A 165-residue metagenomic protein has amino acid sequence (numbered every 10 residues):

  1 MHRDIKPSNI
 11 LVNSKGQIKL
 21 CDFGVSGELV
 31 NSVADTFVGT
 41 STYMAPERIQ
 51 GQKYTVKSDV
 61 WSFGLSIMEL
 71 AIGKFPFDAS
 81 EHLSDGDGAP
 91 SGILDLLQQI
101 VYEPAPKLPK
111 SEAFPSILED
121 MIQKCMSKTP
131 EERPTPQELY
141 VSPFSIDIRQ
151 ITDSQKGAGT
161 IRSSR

Functional and structural regions predicted by a protein language model:
M1-V12: Catalytic-loop of the protein kinase fold
D35-E47: Conserved activation segment of eukaryotic-like protein kinases, specifically the C-terminal portion of the activation
D59: Conserved catalytic-loop aspartate of Hanks-type protein kinases
A113-M126: Conserved C-terminal C-lobe helix
S127-S164: Terminal C-lobe "cap" of eukaryotic-type protein kinase domains
